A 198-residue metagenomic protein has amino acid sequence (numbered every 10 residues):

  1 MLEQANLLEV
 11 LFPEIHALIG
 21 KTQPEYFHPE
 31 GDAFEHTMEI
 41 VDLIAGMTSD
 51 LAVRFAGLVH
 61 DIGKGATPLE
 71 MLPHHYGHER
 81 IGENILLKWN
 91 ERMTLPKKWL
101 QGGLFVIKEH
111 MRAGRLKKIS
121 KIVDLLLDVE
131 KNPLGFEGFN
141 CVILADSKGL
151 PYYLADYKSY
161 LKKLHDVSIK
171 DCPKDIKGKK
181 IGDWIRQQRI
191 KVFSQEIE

Functional and structural regions predicted by a protein language model:
M1-E14: Structured, non-catalytic alpha/beta "coupling" segments that mediate domain-domain communication and provide generic
M1-L2, I40, I107, C172: A residue-level signal for conserved active-site and pocket-lining positions in enzyme catalytic cores
P13-M38, G63-L69: Active-site flanking loop/helix segments enriched in acidic
P13-Q23, G103-F105, K180-V192: Short linear loop/turn motifs
G31-A33, G77-N84, L161-H165: Short acidic alpha-helix initiation/capping motifs at coil-to-helix transition points, especially at protein N-termini
A33-H36, L58, H165-S168: N-terminal alpha-helical segment
M38-L150: Divalent metal-dependent catalytic cores for phosphoryl transfer on phosphate-bearing substrates
N132-E198: Charged substrate- and nucleic-acid-binding regions of tRNA-handling and nucleotidyl-transfer enzymes, centered on
